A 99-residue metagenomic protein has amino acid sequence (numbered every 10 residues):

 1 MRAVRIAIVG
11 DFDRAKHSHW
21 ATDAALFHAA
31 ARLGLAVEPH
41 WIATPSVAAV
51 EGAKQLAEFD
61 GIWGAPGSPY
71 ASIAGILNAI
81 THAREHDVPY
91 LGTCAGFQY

Functional and structural regions predicted by a protein language model:
M1-Y99: N-terminal beta1-alpha1 cap of cysteine-dependent amidohydrolase-like domains
